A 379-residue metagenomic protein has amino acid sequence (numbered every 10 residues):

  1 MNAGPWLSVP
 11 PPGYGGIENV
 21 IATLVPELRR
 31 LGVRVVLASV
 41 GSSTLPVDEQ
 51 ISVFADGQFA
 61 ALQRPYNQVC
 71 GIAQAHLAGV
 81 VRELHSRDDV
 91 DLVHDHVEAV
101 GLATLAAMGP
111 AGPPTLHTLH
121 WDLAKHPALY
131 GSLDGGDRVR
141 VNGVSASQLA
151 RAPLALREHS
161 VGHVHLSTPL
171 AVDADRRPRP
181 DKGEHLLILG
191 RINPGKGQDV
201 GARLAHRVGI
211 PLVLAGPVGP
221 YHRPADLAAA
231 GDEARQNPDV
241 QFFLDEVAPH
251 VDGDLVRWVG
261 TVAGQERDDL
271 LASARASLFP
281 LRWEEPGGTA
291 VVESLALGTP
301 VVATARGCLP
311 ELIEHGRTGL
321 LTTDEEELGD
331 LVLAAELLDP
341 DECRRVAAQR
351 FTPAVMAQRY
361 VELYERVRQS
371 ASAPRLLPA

Functional and structural regions predicted by a protein language model:
P5-S8, E27-N67, P220: N-terminal strand-loop element at the rim of the active site of nucleotide-sugar-dependent glycosyltransferases
G71, A75, E327, L337-A379: A charged, aromatic-enriched C-terminal amphipathic alpha-helix characteristic of glycosyltransferases across folds
D95-V100: Short His-centered aromatic/hydrophobic patch
P110, G216, L227-Q265: Nucleotide-activated donor-binding/catalytic signature segment of Leloir-type glycosyltransferases, i.e., the conserved
P114-H126, Y130-D175, H185: Donor nucleotide-sugar binding/catalytic pocket of nucleotide-sugar-dependent glycosyltransferases
R140-N142, V161-G219: Conserved donor-binding/catalytic core segment of Leloir-type glycosyltransferases
P300-A303: Short hydrophobic beta-strand element within catalytic cores of glycosyltransferases and related nucleotide-activated
E314-E326, V332-L337: Conserved acidic donor-binding segment of nucleotide-sugar-dependent glycosyltransferases
